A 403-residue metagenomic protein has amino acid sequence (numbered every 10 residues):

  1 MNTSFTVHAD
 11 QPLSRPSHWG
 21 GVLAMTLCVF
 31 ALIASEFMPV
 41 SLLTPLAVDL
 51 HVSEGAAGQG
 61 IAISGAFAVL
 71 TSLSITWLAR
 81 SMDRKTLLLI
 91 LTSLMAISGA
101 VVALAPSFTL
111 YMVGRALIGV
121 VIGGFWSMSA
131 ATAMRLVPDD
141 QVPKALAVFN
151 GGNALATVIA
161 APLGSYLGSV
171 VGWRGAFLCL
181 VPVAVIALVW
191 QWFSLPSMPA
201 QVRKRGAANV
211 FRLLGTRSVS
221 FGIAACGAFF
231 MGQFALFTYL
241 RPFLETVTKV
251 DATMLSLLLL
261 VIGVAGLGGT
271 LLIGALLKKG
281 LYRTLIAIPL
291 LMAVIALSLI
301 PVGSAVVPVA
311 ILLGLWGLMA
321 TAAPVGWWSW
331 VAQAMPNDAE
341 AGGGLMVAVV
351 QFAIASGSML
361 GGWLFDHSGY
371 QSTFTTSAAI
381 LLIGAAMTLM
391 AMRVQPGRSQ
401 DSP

Functional and structural regions predicted by a protein language model:
H51, D83, L104-L110, K249 (+1 more regions): Helix-breaking motifs and short loop linkers at transmembrane-helix boundaries and internal kinks in secondary membrane
L70-P106: Conserved MFS/SLC helix-loop-helix module at the cytosolic interface between two early adjacent transmembrane helices
T71-D83, G269-L281, F365: Helix-to-loop junctions at the C-terminal end of transmembrane segments in multipass secondary transporters
S98, T109-I118, V307-L315: Paired small-residue
F108-L110, D139-D140, A147-F193: Helix-loop-helix hairpin linking two adjacent transmembrane segments in secondary transporters
G114-G152: Cytoplasmic helix-loop-helix junction between adjacent transmembrane helices in 12-TM secondary transporters
R283-G326: C-terminal transmembrane helical hairpin of 12-TM major facilitator-type secondary transporters
A334-Y370, T376-S377: A late C-terminal transmembrane helix in Major Facilitator Superfamily
